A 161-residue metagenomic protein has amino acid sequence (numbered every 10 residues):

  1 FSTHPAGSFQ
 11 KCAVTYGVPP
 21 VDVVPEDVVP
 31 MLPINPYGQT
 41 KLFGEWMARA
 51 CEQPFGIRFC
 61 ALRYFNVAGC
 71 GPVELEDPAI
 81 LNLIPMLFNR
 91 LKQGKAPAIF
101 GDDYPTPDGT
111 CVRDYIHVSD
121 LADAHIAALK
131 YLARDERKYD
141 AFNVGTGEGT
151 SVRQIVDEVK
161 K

Functional and structural regions predicted by a protein language model:
F1-A61, N66, P72-N82: Catalytic helix-loop patch of NAD(P)-dependent Rossmann-fold dehydrogenases
W46, P85, D123-A127: Short, contiguous clusters of charged residues that form electrostatic/catalytic patches at enzyme active sites, used
A48, L87, V156: Aromatic/hydrophobic pocket-lining residues that form π-stacking "cages" and hydrophobic walls in ligand
I57, P85, K95: Change "...and in nucleic-acid phosphodiester-cleaving endonucleases..." to "...and in nucleic-acid processing enzymes
V67-A68, Y104: Hydrophobic pocket-lining residues within nucleotide cofactor-binding pockets
C70-G71, P107: Short, solvent-exposed loop/turn segments at secondary-structure junctions
N82-K92: C-terminal helical subdomain
L91-K161: C-terminal substrate-binding subdomain of Rossmann-fold SDR/epimerase-dehydratase oxidoreductases
